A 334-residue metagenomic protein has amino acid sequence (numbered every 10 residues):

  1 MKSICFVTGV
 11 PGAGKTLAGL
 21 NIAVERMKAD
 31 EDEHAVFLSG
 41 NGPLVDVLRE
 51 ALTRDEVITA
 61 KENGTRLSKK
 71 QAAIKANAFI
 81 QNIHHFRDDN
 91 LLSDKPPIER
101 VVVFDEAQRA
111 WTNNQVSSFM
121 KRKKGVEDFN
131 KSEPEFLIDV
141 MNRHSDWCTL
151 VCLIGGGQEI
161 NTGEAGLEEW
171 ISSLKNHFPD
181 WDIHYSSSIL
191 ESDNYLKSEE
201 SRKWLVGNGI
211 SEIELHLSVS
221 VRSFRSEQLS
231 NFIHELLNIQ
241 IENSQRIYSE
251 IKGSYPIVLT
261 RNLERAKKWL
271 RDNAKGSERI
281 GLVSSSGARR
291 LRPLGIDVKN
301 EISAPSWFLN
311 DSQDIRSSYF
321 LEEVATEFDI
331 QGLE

Functional and structural regions predicted by a protein language model:
V7: Hydrophobic anchor at the beta1->P-loop junction of P-loop NTPases
P11: The conserved Walker
K15: Conserved lysine of the Walker
A18, I22: Hydrophobic positions on the alpha1 helix immediately C-terminal to the Walker A/P-loop
E33-T53: Conserved Walker A/P-loop ATP-binding site and its immediately adjacent core in helicase/helicase-like ATPase domains
V57, K175-E334: Core RecA-like ATPase module of SF1/SF2 helicases and allied nucleic-acid translocases
R66-M141, E322-T326: Conserved RecA-like ASCE ATPase "motif II neighborhood" in helicase/translocase motors
V103-S201: Signature of the SF2 helicase/ATPase Hel1-core->accessory helical subdomain module
